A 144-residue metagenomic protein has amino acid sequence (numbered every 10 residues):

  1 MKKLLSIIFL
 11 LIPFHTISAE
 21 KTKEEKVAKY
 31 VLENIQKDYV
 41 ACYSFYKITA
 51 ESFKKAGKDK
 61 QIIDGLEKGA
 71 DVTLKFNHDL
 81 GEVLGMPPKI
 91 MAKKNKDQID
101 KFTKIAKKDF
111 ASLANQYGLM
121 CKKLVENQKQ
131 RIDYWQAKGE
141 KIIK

Functional and structural regions predicted by a protein language model:
L4-H15: Sec-dependent N-terminal signal peptides
I17-K26: Cleaved targeting-peptide boundary
A28-G85: Short N-proximal segments of mature Sec-exported proteins
G65-K144: Compact alpha-helical subdomains of small soluble proteins
